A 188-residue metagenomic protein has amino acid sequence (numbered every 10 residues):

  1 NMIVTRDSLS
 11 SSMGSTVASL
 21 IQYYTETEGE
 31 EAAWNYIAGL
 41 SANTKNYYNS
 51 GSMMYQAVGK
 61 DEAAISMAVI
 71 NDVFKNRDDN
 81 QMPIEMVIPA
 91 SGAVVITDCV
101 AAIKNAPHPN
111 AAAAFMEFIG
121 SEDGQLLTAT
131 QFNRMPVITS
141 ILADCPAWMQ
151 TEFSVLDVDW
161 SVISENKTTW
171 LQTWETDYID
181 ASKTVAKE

Functional and structural regions predicted by a protein language model:
N1-E62: Extracytoplasmic ligand-binding site segments that recognize negatively charged/polar headgroups
N1-L9, F118-L142: Periplasmic-binding protein-like
L9-M13, N71-F74, S91-V94, P107 (+1 more regions): Solvent-exposed loop/turn segments at secondary-structure junctions within structured extracellular/periplasmic domains
A18-Q22, I96-H108, L127: A bilobed periplasmic-binding-protein/Venus flytrap-type ligand-binding module shared by bacterial periplasmic
Y36-L40, Y47-Y48, Q81-K104: Periplasmic-binding protein-like
M54-A57, V73, A112: Short, hydrophobic alpha-helical packing/hinge segments within bilobed ligand-binding/sensory domains
G59, A64-P83: A ligand-binding cleft/hinge motif common to bilobed small-molecule-binding domains
D157-E188: Conserved C-terminal helix/tail region of periplasmic/extracytoplasmic solute-binding proteins
